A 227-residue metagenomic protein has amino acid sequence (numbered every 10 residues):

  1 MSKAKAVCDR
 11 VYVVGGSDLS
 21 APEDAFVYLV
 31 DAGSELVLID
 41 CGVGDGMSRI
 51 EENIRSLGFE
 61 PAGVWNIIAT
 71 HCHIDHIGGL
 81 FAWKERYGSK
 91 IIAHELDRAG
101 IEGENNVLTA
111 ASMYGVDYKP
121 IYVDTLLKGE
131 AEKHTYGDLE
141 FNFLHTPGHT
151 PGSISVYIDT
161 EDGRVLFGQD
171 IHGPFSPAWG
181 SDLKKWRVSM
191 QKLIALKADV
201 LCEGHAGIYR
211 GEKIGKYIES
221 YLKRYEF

Functional and structural regions predicted by a protein language model:
S2-L57, S155-I171: Conserved beta-strand hairpin/beta-sheet module of binuclear metal-dependent hydrolase folds, prominently
V7-G16, S112-G115, G137-F141: Short Pro/Gly-enriched beta-strand edge/turn motifs at strand-loop
V13-L19, I67-T70, F143-T146, P177-S181: Short, flexible loop segments at the rims of nucleotide/cofactor-binding pockets, characterized by
L19, E95-A99, I171-G173: Short, acidic/turn-prone active-site loops that include or flank metal/cofactor- and phosphate-binding residues
S20-E23, L126, P147-T150: A short catalytic or substrate-binding loop motif that flags glycine-/basic-rich loops and adjacent residues that bind
V37-I39, I68, I91, V165-F167 (+1 more regions): Residue-level marker for buried hydrophobic side chains located in beta-strands that build the well-ordered beta-sheet
V43-D45, V107, K133, E140-Y225: Metallo-beta-lactamase
D45-S48, R55-E132: Active-site HxH/HxHxD metal-binding segment of metal-dependent hydrolases
